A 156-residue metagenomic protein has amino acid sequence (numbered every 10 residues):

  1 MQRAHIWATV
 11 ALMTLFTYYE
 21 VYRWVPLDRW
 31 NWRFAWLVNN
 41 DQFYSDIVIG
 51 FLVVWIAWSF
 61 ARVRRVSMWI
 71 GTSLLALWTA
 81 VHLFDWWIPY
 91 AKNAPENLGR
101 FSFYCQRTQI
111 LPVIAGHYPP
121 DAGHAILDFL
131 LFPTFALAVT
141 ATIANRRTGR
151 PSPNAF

Functional and structural regions predicted by a protein language model:
M1-F16, T134-F156: Cytosolic juxtamembrane helix and N-cap/initiation of the first transmembrane helix
M1-S45: Transmembrane alpha-helical insertion/packing segments
Q2-V10, N39-F43, A61-G71, Y118-D128: Membrane-water interface of alpha-helical transmembrane segments
A11-L15, W69-N93: Hydrophobic alpha-helical membrane-insertion segments
N39-S59, S73-L77: Core segments of alpha-helical transmembrane spans in multipass integral membrane proteins
S45-L52, Q109-L137: Hydrophobic alpha-helical transmembrane segments
L52-V66, A125-P151: Transmembrane alpha-helical segments in integral membrane proteins
W86-T108: Juxtamembrane non-transmembrane "cap" segments at the membrane-aqueous interface of multi-pass membrane proteins
